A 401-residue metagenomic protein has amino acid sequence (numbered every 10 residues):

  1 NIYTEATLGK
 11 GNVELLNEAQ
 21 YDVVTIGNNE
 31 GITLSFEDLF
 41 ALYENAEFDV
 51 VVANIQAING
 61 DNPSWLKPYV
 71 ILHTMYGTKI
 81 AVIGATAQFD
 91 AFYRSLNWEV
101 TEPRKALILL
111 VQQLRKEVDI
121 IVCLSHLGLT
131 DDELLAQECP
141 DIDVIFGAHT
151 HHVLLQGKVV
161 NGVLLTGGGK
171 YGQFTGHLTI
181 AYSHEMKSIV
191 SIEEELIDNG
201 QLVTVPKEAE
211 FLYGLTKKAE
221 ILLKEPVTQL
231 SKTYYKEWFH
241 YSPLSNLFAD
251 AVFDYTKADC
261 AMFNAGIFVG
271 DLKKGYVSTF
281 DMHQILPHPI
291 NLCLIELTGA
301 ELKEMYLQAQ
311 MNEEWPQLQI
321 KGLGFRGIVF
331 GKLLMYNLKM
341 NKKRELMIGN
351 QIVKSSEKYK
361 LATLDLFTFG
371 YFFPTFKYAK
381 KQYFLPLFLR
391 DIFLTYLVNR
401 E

Functional and structural regions predicted by a protein language model:
N1-I197, F239-L247, A251: Acidic, metal/ion-coordinating pockets
T78-K79, D259, K360: Residues that mark the start of a beta-strand
A87-Q88, G128, K170-G172, I267-V269 (+2 more regions): Short, glycine-/Ser/Thr-/acidic-enriched flexible segments
A91-S95, H177, Q201-E208, L272-K274 (+1 more regions): A short, polar/proline- and glycine-enriched secondary-structure boundary/capping micro-motif
L110-E117, I121-L124, Y255-D259, Q308-N312 (+1 more regions): Change "in soluble alpha/beta enzymes" to "in soluble alpha/beta proteins
Q113-E117, G128, K217-K236, F373-E401: A short, charged
H184-Y276, L397-E401: A short C-terminal boundary segment appended to hydrolase-like catalytic domains
L272-E401: Feature captures C-terminal
